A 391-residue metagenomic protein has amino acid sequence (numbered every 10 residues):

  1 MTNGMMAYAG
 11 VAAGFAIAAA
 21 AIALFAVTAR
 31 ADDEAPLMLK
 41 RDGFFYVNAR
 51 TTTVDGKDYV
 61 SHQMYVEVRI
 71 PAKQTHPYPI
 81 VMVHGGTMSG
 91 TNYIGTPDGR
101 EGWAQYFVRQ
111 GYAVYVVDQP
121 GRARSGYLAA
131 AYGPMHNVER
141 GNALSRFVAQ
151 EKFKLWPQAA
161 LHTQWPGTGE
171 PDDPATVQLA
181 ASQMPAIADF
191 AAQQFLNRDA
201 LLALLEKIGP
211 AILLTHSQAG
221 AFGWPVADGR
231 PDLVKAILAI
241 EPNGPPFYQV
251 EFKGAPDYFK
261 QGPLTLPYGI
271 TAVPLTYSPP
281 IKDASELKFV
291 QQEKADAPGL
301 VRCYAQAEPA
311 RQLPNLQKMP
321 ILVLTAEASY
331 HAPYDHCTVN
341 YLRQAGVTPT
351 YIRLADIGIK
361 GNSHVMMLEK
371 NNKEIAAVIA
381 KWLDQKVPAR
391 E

Functional and structural regions predicted by a protein language model:
D32-K73: N-terminal cap/lid segment of alpha/beta-hydrolase-fold proteins
H76-G85: Short beta-strand element of the alpha/beta-hydrolase
G86-D98, A104, R124, F247 (+1 more regions): Short substrate-entry loop that stabilizes the transition state in hydrolases
R100, A104-G126: Conserved alpha/beta-hydrolase
A191-I212: Conserved acidic catalytic loop of the alpha/beta-hydrolase fold
L214-A219, G223: Gly/Ala-rich beta-loop-alpha elbow adjacent to hydrolase catalytic centers
V323-T325: Short beta-strand/loop motif that positions the catalytic acidic residue of the alpha/beta-hydrolase fold
G361, V365-E391: Catalytic active-site module of serine/aspartate enzymes centered on a nucleophile-bearing elbow/loop
